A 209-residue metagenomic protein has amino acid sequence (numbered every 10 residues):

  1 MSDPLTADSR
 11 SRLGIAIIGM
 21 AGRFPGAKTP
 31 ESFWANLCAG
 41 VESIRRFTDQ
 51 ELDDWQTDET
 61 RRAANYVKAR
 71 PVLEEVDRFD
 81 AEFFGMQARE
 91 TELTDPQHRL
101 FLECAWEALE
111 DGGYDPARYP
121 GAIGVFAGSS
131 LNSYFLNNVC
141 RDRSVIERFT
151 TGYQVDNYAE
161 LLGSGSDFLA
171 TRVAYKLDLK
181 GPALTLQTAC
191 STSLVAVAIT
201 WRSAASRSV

Functional and structural regions predicted by a protein language model:
D3-V209: Cys-dependent condensing catalytic cores that perform Claisen condensation/acyl-transfer in fatty-acid/polyketide
